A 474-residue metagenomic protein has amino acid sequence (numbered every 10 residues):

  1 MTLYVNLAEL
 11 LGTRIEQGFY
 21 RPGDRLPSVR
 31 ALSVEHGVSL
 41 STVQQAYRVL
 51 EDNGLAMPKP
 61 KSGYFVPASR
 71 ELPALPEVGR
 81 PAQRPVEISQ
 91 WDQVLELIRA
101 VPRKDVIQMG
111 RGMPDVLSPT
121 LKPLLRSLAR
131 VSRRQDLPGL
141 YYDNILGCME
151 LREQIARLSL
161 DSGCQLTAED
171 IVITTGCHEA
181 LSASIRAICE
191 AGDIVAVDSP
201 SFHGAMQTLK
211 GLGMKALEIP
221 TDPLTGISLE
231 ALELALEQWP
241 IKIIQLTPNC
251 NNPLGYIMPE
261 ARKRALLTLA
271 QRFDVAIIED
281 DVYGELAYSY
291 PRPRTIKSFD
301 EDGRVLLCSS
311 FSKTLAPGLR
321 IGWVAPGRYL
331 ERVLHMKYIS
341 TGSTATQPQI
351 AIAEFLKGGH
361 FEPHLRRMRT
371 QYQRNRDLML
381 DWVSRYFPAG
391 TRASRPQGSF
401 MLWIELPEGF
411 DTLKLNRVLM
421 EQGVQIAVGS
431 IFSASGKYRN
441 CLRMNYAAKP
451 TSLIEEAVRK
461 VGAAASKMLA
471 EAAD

Functional and structural regions predicted by a protein language model:
M1-V131, L334, Y338-A345, E354-L356 (+11 more regions): N-terminal basic, amphipathic alpha-helical segments
M57-P58, L166, I426: Short beta-strand "wing" residues that participate in macromolecule-binding interfaces
L124, E301-T370: Conserved core segment of the aminotransferase class I/II
Q135-F273, G284-D302, Y372, S452 (+2 more regions): Conserved core of the PLP fold type I
I241-I243, V275-A276, L306, I321: Short, Asp-centered acidic motifs that coordinate Mg2+ and/or phosphate in catalytic or ligand-binding sites
D280: Glycine-centered flexible beta-alpha turn that most often forms the glycine-rich phosphate-binding loop
F432-G436: AMP-binding (ANL) adenylation modules
